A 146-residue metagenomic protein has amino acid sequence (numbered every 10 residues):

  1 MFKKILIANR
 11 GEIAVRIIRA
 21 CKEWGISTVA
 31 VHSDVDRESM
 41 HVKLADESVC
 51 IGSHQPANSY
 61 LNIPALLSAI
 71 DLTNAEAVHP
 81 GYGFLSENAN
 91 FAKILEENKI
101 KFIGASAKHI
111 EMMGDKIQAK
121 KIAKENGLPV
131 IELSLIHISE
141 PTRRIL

Functional and structural regions predicted by a protein language model:
M1-N126: ATP-binding N-terminal substructure of ATP-dependent carboxylate-amine bond-forming enzymes
I136-L146: Single conserved hydrophobic/aromatic residue that forms the stacking wall/gate of nucleotide- or nucleobase-binding
